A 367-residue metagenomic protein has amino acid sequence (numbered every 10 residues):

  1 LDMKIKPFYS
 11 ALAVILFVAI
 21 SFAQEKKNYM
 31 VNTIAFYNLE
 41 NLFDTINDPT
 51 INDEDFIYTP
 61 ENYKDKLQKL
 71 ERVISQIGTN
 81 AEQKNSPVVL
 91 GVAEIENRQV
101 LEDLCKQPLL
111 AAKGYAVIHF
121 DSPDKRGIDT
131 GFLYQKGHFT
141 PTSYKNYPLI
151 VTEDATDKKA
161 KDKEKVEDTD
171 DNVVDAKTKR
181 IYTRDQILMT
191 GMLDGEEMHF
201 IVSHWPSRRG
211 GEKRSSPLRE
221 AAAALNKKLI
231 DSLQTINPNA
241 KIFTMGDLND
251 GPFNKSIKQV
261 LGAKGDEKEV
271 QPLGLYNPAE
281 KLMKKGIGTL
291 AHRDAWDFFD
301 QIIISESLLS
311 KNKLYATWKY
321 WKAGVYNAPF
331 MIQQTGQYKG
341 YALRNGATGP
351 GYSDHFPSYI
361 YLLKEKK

Functional and structural regions predicted by a protein language model:
L1-Y29: Bacterial Sec-dependent N-terminal signal peptides
F22-P108, A112-F132, D170-K177, M331-Y338 (+2 more regions): N-terminal, active-site-proximal structural segment of metallo-dependent hydrolase catalytic domains
Q24, I181, D231-I242, D250-K367: Metal-dependent phosphoester-hydrolase catalytic domains
T33-N41, S143, E197-S207: Active-site-proximal beta-strand elements of phosphoester/diester hydrolases
Y37-L39, L70, I74-L101, L133 (+5 more regions): Active-site beta-strand/loop signature of hydrolases that rely on acidic residues for catalysis
D44-I46, Q99-E102, R126-D129, R209-E212 (+2 more regions): Extracytoplasmic/secreted cell-surface and envelope-processing proteins
I95-Q99, L104-E197, W205: Structured beta-strand-rich core segments of catalytic domains in phosphoester-bond hydrolases
H119, I187-E280: Extracytoplasmic, non-cytosolic globular domains
